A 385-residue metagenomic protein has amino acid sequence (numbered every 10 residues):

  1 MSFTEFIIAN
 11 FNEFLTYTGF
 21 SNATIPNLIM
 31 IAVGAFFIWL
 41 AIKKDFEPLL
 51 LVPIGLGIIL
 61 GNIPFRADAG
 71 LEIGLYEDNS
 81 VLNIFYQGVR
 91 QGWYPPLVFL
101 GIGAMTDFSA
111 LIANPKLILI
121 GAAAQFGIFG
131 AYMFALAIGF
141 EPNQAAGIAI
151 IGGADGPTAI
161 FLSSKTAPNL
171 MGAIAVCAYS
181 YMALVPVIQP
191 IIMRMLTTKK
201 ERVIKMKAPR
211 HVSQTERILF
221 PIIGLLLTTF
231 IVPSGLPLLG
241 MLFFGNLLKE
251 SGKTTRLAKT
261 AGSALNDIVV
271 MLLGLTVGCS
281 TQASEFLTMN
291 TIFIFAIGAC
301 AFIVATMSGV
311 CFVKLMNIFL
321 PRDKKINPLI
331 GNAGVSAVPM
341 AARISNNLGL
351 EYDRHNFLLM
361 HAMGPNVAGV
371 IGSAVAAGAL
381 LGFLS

Functional and structural regions predicted by a protein language model:
M1-E77: N-terminal alpha-helical transmembrane segments of multi-pass membrane transport and channel/translocase proteins
I42-L51, I84-Y86, M105-I120, T254-G262 (+3 more regions): Interfacial helix-loop-helix linkers and transmembrane-helix boundary segments in multi-pass membrane proteins
Q91-G92, F99-M105, I120-G130, F134 (+3 more regions): Alpha-helical membrane segments and immediately flanking helix-loop junctions that form or couple to the substrate/ion
A110-Y132, S284-V310, A362-N366: Entry/N-cap segments of selected transmembrane alpha helices and their immediately preceding amphipathic helices
M133-P142, I174-R202, S308-R322, A368-S385: Juxtamembrane and boundary regions of transmembrane helices in multi-pass small-molecule transporters and channels
N169-V187, F295-A305, I330-A333: Alpha-helical transmembrane segments
S180-K253: Membrane-embedded hairpin module used as a gating/binding unit in multi-pass transport and secretion proteins
L225-V313: Transmembrane helical segments that form the transport core of multi-pass membrane transport proteins
